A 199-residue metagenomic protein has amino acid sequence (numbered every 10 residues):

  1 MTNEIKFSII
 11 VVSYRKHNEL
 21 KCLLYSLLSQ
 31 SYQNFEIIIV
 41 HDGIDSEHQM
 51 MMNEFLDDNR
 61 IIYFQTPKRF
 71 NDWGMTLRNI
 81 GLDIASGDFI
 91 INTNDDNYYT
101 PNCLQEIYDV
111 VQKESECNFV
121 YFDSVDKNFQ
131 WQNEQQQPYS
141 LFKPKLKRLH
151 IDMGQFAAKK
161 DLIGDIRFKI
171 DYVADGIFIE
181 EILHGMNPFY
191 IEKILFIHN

Functional and structural regions predicted by a protein language model:
M1-S26: N-proximal low-complexity "stem/linker" segments adjacent to membrane-targeting elements
I5-S8, E36, I177: Cell-envelope/extracellular polymer assembly enzymes that use nucleotide-activated donors
L24, L28-K68: Acidic donor-binding segment of Leloir-type glycosyltransferases
P67-A85: Glycine-rich, basic loop-to-helix element that forms the pyrophosphate-binding segment of sugar-nucleotide handling
I90: Short aromatic/hydrophobic "clamp" motif used to bind/position activated sugar donors
N94-Y98: The conserved acidic donor/metal-binding loop of glycosyltransferases
L104-E134: Conserved donor NDP-sugar-binding/catalytic core segment of glycosyltransferases
L141-N199: Conserved nucleotide-sugar donor-binding catalytic segment
